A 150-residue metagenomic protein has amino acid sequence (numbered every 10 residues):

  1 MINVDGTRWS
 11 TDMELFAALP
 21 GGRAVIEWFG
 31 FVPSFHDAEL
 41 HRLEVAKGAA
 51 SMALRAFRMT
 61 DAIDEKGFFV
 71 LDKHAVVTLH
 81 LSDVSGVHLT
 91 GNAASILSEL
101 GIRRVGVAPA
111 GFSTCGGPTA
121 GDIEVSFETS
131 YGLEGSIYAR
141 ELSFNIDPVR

Functional and structural regions predicted by a protein language model:
M1-R150: Surface-exposed, interaction-prone regions used to assemble/regulate multi-protein complexes
